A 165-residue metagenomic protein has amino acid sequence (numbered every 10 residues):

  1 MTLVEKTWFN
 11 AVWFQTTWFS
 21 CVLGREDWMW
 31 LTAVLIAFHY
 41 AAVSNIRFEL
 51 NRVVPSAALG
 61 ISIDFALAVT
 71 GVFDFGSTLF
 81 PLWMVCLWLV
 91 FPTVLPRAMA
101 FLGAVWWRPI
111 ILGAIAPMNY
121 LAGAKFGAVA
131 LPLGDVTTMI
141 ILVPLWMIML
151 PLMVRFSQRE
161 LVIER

Functional and structural regions predicted by a protein language model:
M1-R165: Aromatic-rich, lipid-facing transmembrane alpha helices and their immediate juxtamembrane interface loops in integral
